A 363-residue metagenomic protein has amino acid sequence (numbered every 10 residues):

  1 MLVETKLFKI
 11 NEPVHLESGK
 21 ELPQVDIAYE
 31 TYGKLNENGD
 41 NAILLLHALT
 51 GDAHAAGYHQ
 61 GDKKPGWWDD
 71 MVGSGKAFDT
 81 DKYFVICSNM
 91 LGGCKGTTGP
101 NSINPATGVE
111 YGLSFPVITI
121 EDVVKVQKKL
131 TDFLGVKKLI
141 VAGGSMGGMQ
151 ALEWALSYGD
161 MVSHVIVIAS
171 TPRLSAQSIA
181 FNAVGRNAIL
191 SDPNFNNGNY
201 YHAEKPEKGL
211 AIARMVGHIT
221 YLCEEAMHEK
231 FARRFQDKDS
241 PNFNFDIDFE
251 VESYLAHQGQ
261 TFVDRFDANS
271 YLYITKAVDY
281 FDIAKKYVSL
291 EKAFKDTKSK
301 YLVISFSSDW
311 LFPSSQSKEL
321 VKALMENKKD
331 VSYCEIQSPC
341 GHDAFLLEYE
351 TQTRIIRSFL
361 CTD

Functional and structural regions predicted by a protein language model:
M1-L45, H59: Catalytic-loop region of hydrolases
E30, D40-I103: N-terminal cap/lid subdomain of alpha/beta-hydrolase-fold enzymes
G108-E110, S114, E121-L139: Conserved acidic catalytic loop of the alpha/beta-hydrolase fold
K137-Q177: Conserved hydrolase catalytic core segment
V167-T261: Alpha/beta-hydrolase-fold enzymes
K286-L290, P313-A323: Short alpha-helix in the alpha/beta-hydrolase fold that links the catalytic acid
T297, V303-S305: Short beta-strand/loop motif that positions the catalytic acidic residue of the alpha/beta-hydrolase fold
E319, M325-D363: Catalytic active-site module of serine/aspartate enzymes centered on a nucleophile-bearing elbow/loop
